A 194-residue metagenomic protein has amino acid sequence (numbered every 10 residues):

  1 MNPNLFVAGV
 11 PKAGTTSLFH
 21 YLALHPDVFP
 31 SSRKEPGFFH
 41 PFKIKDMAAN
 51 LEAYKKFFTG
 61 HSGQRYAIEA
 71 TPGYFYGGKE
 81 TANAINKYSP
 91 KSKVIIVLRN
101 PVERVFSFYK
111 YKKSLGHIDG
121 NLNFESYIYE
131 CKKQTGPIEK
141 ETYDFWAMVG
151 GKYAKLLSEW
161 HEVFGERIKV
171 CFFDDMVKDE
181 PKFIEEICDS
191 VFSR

Functional and structural regions predicted by a protein language model:
M1-Y76, A84-S92, P101-E139: PAPS-dependent sulfotransferase catalytic core
S17, K79-N83, K155, K182: Generic recognition of short, well-ordered alpha-helical segments
A48-G60, I118-E186, S190-R194: PAPS-dependent sulfotransferase catalytic domain
T71, L98-R99, F172-D175: Short, well-ordered beta-to-alpha junction loops that form the rim of enzyme active sites and present histidine/acidic
Y74-G78, V177-E180: Alpha-helix N-cap/loop-to-helix initiation residues
